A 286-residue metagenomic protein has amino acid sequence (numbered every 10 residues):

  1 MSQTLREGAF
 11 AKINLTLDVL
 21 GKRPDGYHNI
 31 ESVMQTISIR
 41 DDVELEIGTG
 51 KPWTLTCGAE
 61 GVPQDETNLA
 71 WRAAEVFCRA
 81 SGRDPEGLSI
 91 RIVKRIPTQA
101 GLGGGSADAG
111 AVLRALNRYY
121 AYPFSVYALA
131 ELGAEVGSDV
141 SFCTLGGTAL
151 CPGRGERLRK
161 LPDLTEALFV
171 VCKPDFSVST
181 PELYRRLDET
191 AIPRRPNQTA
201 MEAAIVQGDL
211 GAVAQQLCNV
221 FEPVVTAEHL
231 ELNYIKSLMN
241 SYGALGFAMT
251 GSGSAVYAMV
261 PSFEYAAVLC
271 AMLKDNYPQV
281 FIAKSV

Functional and structural regions predicted by a protein language model:
M1-A100, R118, Y122-A130, L164 (+1 more regions): ATP-binding N-lobe of GHMP and related small-molecule kinases
T36, A134-E135, S141-T144, K160-T165 (+1 more regions): Solvent-exposed alpha-helices and their adjacent loops that cap or buttress functional pockets in soluble metabolic
G50-P63, V112, Q207-L217: Short, basic/glycine-rich phosphate-binding loops at helix/coil junctions that contact nucleotide phosphates
E60, Y127-C143, L269-S285: Short, conserved aromatic-histidine micro-motifs
E86, A109, L113-L150: Contiguous, small/hydrophobic- and glycine-enriched helical/loop subdomains that border and often "cap" functional
R91-Y120, S138, L245-V260: Glycine/serine-rich anion-binding loops at beta->alpha junctions that coordinate negatively charged ligand groups
L145, L150-G246, P261-A271, P278 (+1 more regions): Conserved, helical-rich catalytic subdomain that frames metal- and/or nucleotide-binding sites in enzyme alpha/beta
